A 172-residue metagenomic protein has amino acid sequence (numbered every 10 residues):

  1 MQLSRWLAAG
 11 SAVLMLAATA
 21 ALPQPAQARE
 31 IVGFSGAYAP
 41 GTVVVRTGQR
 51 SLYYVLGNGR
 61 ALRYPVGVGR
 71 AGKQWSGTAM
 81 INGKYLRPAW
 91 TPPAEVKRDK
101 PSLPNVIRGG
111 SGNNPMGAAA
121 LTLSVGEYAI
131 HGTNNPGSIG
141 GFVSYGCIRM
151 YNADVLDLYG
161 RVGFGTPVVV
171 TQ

Functional and structural regions predicted by a protein language model:
M1-S11: Bacterial N-terminal signal peptides that target proteins for export
R5, T19-A20, S35, Q49: Extracytoplasmic entry segments of secretory-pathway proteins
S11-L16, W90-T91: Hydrophobic alpha-helical targeting segments used for export or membrane insertion
L16-P25: C-terminal segment of classical bacterial N-terminal signal peptides
E30, F34, Y38, N58-R63 (+4 more regions): Exported/periplasmic cell-wall-interacting domains
A39-T42, Q49-S51, G117-A118: Short, surface-exposed beta-edge/turn micro-motifs
V44-R46, Y53-Y54, R149-M150: Structural recognition of beta-strand segments within beta-rich domains
G48-R50, N58-G59: Conserved SET/PR-domain catalytic core that frames the SAM/AdoMet-binding pocket
